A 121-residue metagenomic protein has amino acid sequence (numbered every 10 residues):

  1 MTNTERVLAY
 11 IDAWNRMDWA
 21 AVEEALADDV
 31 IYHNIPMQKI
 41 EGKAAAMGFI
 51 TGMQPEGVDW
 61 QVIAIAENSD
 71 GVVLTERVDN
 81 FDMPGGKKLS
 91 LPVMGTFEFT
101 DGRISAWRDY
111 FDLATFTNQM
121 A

Functional and structural regions predicted by a protein language model:
M1-A121: C-terminal and inter-domain tail/linker signature
